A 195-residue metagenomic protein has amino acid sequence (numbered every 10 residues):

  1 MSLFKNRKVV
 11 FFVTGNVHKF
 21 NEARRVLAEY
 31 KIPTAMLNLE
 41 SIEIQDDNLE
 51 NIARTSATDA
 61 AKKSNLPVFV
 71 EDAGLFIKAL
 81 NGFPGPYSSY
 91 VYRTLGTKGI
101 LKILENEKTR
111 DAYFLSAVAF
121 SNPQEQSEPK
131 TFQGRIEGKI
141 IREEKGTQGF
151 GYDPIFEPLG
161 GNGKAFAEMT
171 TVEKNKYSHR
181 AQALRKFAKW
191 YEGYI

Functional and structural regions predicted by a protein language model:
S2-F11, H18-I195: Anionic-ligand binding patches
